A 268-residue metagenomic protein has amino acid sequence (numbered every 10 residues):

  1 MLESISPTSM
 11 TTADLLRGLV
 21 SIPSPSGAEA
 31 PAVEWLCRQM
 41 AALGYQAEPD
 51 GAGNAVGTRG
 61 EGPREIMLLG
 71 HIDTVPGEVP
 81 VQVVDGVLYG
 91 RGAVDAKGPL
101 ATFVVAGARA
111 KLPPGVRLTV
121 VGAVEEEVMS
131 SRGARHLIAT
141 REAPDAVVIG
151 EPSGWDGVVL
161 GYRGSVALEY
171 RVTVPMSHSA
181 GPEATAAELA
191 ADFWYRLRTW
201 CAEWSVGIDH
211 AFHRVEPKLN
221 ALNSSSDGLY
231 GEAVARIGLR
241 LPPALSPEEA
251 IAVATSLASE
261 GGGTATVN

Functional and structural regions predicted by a protein language model:
M1-M67, V75, E232-G238, E249-S256: N-terminal helical capping/dimerization or prosegment-like subdomains of hydrolases acting on amide or phosphate bonds
A13, R17, C37, A101-V104 (+3 more regions): Predominant activation on well-ordered alpha-helical scaffold segments within soluble catalytic domains
A28, E48, V166-N268: Metal-dependent amide/peptide-bond hydrolase catalytic core, centered on the "pita-bread" metallohydrolase fold
G51-A52, G70-I72, A123-V124, G150-S153 (+2 more regions): Fold-independent oxyanion-binding glycine-rich loops and adjacent beta-strand/coil segments at enzyme active sites
E65-G122: Active-site metal-coordination/substrate-binding segment of hydrolases, especially metallo-dependent peptidases
E78-V79, D156-L160, L222-G228: Short beta-strand/turn micro-motifs at beta-sheet edges
G90-A93, A123-E127, P175-A184: Flexible, glycine/proline-enriched loop segments at strand-loop-helix junctions that form or flank small-ligand binding
A101-A167: Acidic/histidine-rich catalytic neighborhood of metal-dependent amide-processing enzymes
